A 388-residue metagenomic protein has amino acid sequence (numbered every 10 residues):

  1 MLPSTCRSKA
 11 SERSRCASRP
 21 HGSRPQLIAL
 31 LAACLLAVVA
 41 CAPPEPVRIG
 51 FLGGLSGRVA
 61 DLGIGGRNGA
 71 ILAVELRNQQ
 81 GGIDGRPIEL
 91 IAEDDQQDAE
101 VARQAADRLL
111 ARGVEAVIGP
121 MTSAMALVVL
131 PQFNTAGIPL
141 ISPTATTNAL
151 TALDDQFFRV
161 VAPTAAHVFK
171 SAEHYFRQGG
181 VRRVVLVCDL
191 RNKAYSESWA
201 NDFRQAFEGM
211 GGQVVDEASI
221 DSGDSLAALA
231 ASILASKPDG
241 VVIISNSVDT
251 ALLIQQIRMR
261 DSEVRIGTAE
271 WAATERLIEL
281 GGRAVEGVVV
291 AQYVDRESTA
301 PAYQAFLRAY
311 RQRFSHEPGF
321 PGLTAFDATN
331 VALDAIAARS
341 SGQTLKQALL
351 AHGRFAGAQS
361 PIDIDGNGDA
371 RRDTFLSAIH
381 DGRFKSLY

Functional and structural regions predicted by a protein language model:
G50-I71, E93-A99, R191-S196, D295-R296 (+1 more regions): Extracytoplasmic "Venus flytrap"
I64-G65, I83-L150, D221-L226, D249-A251 (+1 more regions): Beta-alpha junction/loop-to-helix N-cap segments that form part of ligand/metal-binding clefts
A102, V160-V184, L226-A227, T250-A251 (+4 more regions): Hydrophobic alpha-helical segments within soluble ligand-binding/sensing domains
L109-M121, I141-P143, V185-C188, K237-S247 (+3 more regions): Periplasmic-binding protein-like
F133, W199-A291: Extracellular/periplasmic bilobed ligand-binding domains
F157-S219, G240, A332: An alpha-beta-alpha
I254-F326, A378, F384-S386: Extracellular/periplasmic periplasmic-binding protein-like sensory domains
Q312-G322, F326, L333-R383: Segments of small-molecule ligand-sensing domains
